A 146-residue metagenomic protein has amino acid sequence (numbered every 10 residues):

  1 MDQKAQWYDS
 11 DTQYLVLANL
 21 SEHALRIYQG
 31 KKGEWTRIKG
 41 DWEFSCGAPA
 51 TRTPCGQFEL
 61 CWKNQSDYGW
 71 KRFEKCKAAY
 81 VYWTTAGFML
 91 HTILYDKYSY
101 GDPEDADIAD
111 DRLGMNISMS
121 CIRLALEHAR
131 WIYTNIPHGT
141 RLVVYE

Functional and structural regions predicted by a protein language model:
M1-T85: Cell wall/extracellular polymer interaction/catalysis modules
W35, C55, D67-E146: Exported/periplasmic cell-wall-interacting domains
